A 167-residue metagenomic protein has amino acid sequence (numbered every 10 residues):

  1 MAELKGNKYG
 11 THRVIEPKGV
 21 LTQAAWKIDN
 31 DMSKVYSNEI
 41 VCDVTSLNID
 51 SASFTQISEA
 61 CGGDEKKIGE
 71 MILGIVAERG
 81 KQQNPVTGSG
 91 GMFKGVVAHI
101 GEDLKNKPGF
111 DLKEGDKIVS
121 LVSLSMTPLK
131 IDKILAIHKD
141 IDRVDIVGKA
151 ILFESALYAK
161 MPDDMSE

Functional and structural regions predicted by a protein language model:
M1-A2, T11-R13, N84, D142-G148: Intrinsically disordered, low-complexity boundary segments flanking structured domains
A2-A24: OB/S1-fold single-stranded nucleic-acid-binding modules and their adjacent gly/ser/pro-rich low-complexity linkers
G19-W26, D50-F54: Short N-terminal binding/cap micro-motifs at the start of the first secondary-structure element
V20-T22, Y36-N38, G91, L152-S155: A short, polar/charged loop/turn motif at coil->beta-strand junctions and beta-hairpin connectors
S33-N48, E59-L124: Glycine-rich beta-strand-centered segment in the early N-terminal region that forms part of a ligand/cofactor-binding
A52-I57, L129: Cytochrome P450 core scaffold surrounding the K-helix E-X-X-R motif and the conserved "meander" helix-loop region
G91, K117-E167: NAD(P)H dinucleotide-binding glycine-rich loop of Rossmann-like/cofactor-binding domains, especially the beta1-alpha1
